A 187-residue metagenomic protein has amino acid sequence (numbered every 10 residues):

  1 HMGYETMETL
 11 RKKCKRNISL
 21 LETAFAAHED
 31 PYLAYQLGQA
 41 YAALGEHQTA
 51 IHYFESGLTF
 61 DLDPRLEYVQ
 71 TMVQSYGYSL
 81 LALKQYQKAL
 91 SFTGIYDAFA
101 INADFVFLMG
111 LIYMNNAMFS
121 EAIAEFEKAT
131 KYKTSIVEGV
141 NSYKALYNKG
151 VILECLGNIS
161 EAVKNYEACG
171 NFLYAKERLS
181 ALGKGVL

Functional and structural regions predicted by a protein language model:
H1-G45, T49-H52: Catalytic-site signature of metal-activated, phosphate-bearing donor transferases, centered on the GT-A/GT-A-like
A24-H28, T59-V69, Y132-G139: Flexible helix-coil transition and linker loops at the boundaries of alpha-helical arrays
